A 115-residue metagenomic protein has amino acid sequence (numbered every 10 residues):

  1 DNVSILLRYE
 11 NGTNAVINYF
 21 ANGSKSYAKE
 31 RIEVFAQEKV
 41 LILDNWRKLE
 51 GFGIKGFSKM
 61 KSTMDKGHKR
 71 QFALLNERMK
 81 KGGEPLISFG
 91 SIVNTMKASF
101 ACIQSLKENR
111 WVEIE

Functional and structural regions predicted by a protein language model:
D1-K48, F72-G83, I114: Contiguous beta-strand/loop segments that form the cofactor/metal-binding neighborhood of enzyme cores
E10, E77-E115: C-terminal helix-rich "cap/oligomerization" subdomain common to oxidoreductases
V16, M60-K61, P85-S88: A short, structure-level motif marking secondary-structure boundaries and short turns
S26-R31, F52-S62: A short, polar/proline- and glycine-enriched secondary-structure boundary/capping micro-motif
S26-Y27, G67, L106: A generic fold-level signal
E38-L41, L49-F52, D65-G67, N109-V112: Short, intrinsically disordered/low-complexity patches at protein termini and at juxtamembrane boundaries
S62-A73: Active-site loop of classical SDR/Rossmann-like NAD(P)-dependent oxidoreductases, centered on the catalytic Tyr-X3-Lys
